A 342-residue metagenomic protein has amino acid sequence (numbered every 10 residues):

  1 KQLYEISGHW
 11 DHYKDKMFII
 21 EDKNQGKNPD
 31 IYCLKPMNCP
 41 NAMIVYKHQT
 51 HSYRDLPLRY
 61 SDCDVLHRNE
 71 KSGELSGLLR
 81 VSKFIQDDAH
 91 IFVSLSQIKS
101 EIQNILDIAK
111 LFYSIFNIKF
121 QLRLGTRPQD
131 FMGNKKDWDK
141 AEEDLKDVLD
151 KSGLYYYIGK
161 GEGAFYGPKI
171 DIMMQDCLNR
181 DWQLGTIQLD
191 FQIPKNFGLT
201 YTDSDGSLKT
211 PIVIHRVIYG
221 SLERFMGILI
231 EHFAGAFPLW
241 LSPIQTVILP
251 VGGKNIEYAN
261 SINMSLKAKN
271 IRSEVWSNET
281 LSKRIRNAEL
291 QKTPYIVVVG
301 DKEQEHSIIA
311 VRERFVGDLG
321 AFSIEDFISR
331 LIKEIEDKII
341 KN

Functional and structural regions predicted by a protein language model:
K1-N342: NTP/phosphate- and nucleic-acid-binding module
